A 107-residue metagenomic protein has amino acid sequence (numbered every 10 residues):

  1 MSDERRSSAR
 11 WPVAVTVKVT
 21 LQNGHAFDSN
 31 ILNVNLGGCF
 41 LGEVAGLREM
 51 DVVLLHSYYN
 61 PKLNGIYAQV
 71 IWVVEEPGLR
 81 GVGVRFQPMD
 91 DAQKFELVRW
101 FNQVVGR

Functional and structural regions predicted by a protein language model:
M1-V34, E96-R107: N-terminal helix initiation/capping motif
S8, G42-R48: Short, surface-exposed secondary-structure edge patches
V15-L21, M50-L63: Short conserved beta-strand and strand-loop elements enriched in small hydrophobics with frequent Asp/Gly
Q22, L36-G37, V73-G78: Short, conserved beta-turn/loop elements at beta-strand boundaries and strand-helix junctions
S29-N30, G65-W72: Short beta-strand-centered aromatic/proline hotspots
F40-E43, E76-F86: Short, solvent-exposed secondary-structure boundary/capping segments
M89-K94: Short, charged/polar, Gly/Pro-enriched secondary-structure boundary elements
